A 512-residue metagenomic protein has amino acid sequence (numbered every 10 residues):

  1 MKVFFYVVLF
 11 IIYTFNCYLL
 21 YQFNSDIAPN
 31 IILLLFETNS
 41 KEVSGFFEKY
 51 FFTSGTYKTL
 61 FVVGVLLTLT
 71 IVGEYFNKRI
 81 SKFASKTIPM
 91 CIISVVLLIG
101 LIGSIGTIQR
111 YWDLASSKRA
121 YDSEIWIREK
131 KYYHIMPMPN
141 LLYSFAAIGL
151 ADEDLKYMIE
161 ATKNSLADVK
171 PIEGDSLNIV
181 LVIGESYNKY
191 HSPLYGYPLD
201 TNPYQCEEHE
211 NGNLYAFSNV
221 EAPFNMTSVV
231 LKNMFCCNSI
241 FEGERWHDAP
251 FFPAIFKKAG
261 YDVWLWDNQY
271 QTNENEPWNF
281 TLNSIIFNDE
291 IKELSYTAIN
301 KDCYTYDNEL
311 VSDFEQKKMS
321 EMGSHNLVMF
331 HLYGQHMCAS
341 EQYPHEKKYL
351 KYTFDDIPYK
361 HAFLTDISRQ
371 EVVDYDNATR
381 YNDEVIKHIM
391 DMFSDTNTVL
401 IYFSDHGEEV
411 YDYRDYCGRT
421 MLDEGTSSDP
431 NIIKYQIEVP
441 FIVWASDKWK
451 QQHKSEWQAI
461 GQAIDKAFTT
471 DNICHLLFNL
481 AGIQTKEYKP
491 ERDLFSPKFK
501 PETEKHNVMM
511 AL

Functional and structural regions predicted by a protein language model:
M1-I127: Transmembrane and membrane-interface helices of multi-pass, inner-membrane envelope-modifying transferases
L101-Y359, E438, T469-D471, H475-K500: Active-site-proximal alpha/beta segments of enzymes that process anionic O-linked groups
G196-D200, I401-H453, P490: Histidine-centered active-site microenvironments of extracellular/periplasmic hydrolases and transferases
N233, L294-Y296, K360-E371, H453-A459: Short glycine/proline-rich turn/loop motifs
G243-P250, R369-R380, S428-V439, K450-L477 (+1 more regions): A short beta-strand-to-alpha-helix junction
L265-D267, L327-G334, D376-T379, V399-S404 (+1 more regions): Short beta-strand segments
S312-Q316, D356-Y402, G425-S428, Y435 (+1 more regions): A long, amphipathic alpha-helix that forms part of the scaffold/cap immediately adjacent to metal-dependent active
T398, D412, E456-T470, H475 (+1 more regions): Polar, surface-exposed loop/tail segments that function as active-site lids or cofactor/substrate-recognition elements
